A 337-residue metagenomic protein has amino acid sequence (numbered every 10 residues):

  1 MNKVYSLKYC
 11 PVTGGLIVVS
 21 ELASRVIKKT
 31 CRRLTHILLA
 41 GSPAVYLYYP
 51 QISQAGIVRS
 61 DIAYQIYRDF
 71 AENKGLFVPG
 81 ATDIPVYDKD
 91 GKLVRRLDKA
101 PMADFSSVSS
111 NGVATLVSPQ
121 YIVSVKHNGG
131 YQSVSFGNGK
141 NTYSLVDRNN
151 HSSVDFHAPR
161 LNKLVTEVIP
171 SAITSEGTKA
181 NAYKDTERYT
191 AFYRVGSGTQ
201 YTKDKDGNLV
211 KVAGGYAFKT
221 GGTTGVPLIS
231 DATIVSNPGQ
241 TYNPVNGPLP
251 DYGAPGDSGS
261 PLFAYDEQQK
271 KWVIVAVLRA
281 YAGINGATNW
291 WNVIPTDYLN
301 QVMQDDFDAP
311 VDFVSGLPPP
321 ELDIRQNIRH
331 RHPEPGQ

Functional and structural regions predicted by a protein language model:
V4-I27, A44-V45: Solvent-exposed adhesion/ligand-recognition segments of exported proteins
T35, L39-L47: Hydrophobic helical h-region of N-terminal Sec-dependent signal peptides in bacterial secretory/periplasmic proteins
Y49-A55: Sec/Tat signal peptide C-region and signal peptidase I cleavage site
G56, F156, R160-G256, A280-G283: Chymotrypsin/trypsin-fold serine protease catalytic domain
G56-V86, G112-S118, I122-K126, G221-G247 (+1 more regions): C-terminal subregion of chymotrypsin/trypsin-like serine protease catalytic domains
L93-V125, Y143, N150-H151, G259: A conserved glycine-rich beta-strand in the N-terminal activation segment of trypsin-fold
S118-P119, V123-V154, L164-T166: Catalytic-histidine neighborhood of serine endopeptidases, predominantly the chymotrypsin-like S1/PA family
G130-T142, R188-S197, A264: Short conserved beta-strand and strand-loop elements enriched in small hydrophobics with frequent Asp/Gly
